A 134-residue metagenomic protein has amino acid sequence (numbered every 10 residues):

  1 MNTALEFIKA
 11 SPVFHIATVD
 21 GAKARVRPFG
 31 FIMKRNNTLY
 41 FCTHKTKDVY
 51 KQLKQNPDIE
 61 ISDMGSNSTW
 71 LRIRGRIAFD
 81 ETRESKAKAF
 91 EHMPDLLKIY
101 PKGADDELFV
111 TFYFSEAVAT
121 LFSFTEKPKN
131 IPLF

Functional and structural regions predicted by a protein language model:
M1, T43, P94-K98: Charged, amphipathic alpha-helical segments
E6-G21, I59-D63: A short, Trp-centered hydrophobic/proline-enriched beta-strand micro-motif
S11, N56, M93: Acidic-histidine catalytic/liganding microenvironments
G21-K23, N67-T69, F122: Short glycine/serine/proline-enriched coil/turn segments at secondary-structure junctions
G30-F31, T111: Short, surface-exposed charged micro-motifs
I32-S68: A short mixed-secondary-structure module that forms the rim of ligand-binding clefts
R72-F134: Charged, gly/pro-rich active-site loop segments
